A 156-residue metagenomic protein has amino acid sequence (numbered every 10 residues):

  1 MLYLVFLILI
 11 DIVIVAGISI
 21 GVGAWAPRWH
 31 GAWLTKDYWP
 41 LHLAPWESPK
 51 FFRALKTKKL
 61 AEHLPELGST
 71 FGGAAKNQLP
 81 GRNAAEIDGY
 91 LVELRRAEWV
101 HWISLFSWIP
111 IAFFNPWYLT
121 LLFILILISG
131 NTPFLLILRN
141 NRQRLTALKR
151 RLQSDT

Functional and structural regions predicted by a protein language model:
M1-V13: Feature marks short, highly hydrophobic, charge-poor N-terminal signal-anchor/signal peptide-like helices that anchor
I10-T57, L127-L135: Hydrophobic alpha-helical membrane-embedded segments
I14-G17, S69-G72, E98-W108: Hydrophobic alpha-helical transmembrane segments of multi-pass integral membrane proteins
G31-Y90, R151-T156: Membrane-proximal soluble regions of multi-pass membrane proteins
I87-L119: Transmembrane alpha-helical segments and their cytosolic interface motifs in multi-pass membrane proteins
I111, L119-G130: Hydrophobic core segments of alpha-helical transmembrane domains in multi-pass membrane proteins
W117-F123, L136, N140: Short conserved catalytic/interaction loops centered on acidic-Pro-aromatic/His motifs
L135-T156: Cytosolic/matrix-facing juxtamembrane and C-terminal tails of multi-pass cellular membrane proteins
